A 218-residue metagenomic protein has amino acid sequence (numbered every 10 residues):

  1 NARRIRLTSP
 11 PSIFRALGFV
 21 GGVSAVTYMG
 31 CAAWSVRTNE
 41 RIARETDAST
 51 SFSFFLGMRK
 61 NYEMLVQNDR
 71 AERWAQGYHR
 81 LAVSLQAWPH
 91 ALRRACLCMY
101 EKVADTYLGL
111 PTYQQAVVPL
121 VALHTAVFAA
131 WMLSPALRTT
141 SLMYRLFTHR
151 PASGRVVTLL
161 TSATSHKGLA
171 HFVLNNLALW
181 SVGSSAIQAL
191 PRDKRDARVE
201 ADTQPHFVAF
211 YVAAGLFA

Functional and structural regions predicted by a protein language model:
N1-L159, A189-A201: N-terminal signal-anchor transmembrane helix
T106, G154, T158-A218: Transmembrane helix-loop-helix
